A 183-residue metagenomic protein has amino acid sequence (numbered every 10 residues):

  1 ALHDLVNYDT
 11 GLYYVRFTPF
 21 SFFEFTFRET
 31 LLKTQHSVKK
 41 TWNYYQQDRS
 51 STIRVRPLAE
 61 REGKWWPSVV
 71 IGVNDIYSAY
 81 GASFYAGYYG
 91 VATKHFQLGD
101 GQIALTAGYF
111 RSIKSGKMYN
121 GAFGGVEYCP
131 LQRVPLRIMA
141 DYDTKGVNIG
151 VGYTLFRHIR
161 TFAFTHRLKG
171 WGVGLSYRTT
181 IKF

Functional and structural regions predicted by a protein language model:
A1-Y80, F84, H95-L98, F110 (+4 more regions): Transmembrane beta-barrel domains of Gram-negative outer membranes and organellar outer membranes
H3-N7, G81, Y85-R157, I181-F183: Outer-membrane beta-barrel transmembrane domain signature
R160, H166, G170-F183: Flexible, glycine-rich linker and terminal segments associated with outer-membrane beta-barrel/transport systems
